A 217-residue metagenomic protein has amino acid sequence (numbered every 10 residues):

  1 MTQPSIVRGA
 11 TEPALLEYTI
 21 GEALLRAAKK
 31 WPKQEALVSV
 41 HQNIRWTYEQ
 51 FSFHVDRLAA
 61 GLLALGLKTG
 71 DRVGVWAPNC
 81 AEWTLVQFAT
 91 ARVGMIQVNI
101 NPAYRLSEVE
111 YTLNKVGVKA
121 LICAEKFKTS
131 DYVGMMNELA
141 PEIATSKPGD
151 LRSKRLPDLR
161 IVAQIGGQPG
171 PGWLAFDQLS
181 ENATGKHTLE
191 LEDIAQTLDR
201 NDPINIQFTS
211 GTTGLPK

Functional and structural regions predicted by a protein language model:
M1-Y18: Flexible, non-catalytic linker and terminal segments flanking ANL/adenylate-forming cores
S5, A23-T47, I165, P169-P171: AMP-dependent adenylate-forming
A14-L16, K33-F88, R105-E110, A175-T184 (+1 more regions): Conserved AMP-binding/adenylate-forming core of the ANL superfamily
P32-E35, R155-L159, A163-Q164, G170-F208 (+1 more regions): Conserved pre-ATP/AMP-binding loop-to-beta segment of ANL
K33, F51, M95, V118 (+1 more regions): Short glycine/serine/threonine/alanine-rich loop segments
T47, K68, I96, L215-P216: Short coil/turn motifs that cap or connect alpha-helices
L65, V93-E181: Structural core segment of the AMP-binding/adenylate-forming
V73, T90, L121, P203 (+1 more regions): Conserved S/T- and glycine-rich ATP-binding loop of Class I adenylate-forming
